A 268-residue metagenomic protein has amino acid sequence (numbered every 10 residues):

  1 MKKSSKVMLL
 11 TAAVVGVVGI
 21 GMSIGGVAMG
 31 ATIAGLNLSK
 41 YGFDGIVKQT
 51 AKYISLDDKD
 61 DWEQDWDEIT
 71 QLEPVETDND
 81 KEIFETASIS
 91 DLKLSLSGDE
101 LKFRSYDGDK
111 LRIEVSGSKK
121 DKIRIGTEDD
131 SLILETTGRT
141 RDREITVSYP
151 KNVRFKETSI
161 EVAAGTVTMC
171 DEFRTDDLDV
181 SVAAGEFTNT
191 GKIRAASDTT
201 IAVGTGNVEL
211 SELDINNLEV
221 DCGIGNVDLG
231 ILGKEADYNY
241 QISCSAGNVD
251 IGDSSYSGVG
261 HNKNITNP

Functional and structural regions predicted by a protein language model:
M1-V7: N-terminal Lys/Arg-rich, disordered targeting/topogenic segments
L10-V27: Hydrophobic membrane-insertion alpha-helices, especially the h-region of bacterial N-terminal signal peptides
G25-E135, T140, E144-R154, E161 (+4 more regions): Short linear S-[DN]-x-LW-Φ motif typified by the pepsin-like aspartic protease active-site region
L92, F155-I160, D177-L178, D198 (+1 more regions): All-beta strand scaffolds that present successive hydrophobic residues in beta-strands
T137, M169, L178, F187-P268: Short, surface-exposed interaction patches in beta-rich subdomains that mediate adhesion/assembly near membranes
